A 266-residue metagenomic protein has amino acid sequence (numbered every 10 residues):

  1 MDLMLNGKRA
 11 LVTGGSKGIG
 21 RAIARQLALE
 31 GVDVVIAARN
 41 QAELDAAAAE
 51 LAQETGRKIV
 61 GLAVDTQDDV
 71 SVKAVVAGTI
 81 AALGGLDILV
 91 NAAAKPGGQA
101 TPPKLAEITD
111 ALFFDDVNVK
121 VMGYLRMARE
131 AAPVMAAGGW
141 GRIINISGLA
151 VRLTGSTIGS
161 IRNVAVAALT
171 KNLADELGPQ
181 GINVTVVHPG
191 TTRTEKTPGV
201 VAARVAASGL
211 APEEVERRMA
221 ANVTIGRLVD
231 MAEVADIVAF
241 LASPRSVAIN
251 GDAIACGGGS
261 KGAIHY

Functional and structural regions predicted by a protein language model:
L3-V35: Canonical Rossmann dinucleotide-binding motif of NAD(H)/NADP(H)-dependent dehydrogenases/reductases, specifically
G18-I19, P102, A239, N250-Y266: Short C-terminal tail/terminal secondary-structure segment of NAD(P)H-dependent dehydrogenase/reductase domains
Q41, A63-V75, D110: The beta1-alpha1 cofactor-binding region of Rossmann-like NAD(H)/NADP(H)-dependent oxidoreductases
K73, A94-F114, A137, I158: Conserved mid-core segment of classical short-chain dehydrogenase/reductases
K95-P96, D110, R142-V166, T170-P179 (+1 more regions): Catalytic loop of short-chain dehydrogenase/reductase
A106-R126, W140, I144, V166: Catalytic Tyr-X3-Lys loop
V119-A137, A174-D175, S243: Amphipathic alpha-helical dimer-interface segment in Rossmann-like NAD(P)H-dependent oxidoreductases
G178, N183, I249-G251: Short, small/polar-rich loop/turn modules that mediate ligand/substrate recognition or access, typified
